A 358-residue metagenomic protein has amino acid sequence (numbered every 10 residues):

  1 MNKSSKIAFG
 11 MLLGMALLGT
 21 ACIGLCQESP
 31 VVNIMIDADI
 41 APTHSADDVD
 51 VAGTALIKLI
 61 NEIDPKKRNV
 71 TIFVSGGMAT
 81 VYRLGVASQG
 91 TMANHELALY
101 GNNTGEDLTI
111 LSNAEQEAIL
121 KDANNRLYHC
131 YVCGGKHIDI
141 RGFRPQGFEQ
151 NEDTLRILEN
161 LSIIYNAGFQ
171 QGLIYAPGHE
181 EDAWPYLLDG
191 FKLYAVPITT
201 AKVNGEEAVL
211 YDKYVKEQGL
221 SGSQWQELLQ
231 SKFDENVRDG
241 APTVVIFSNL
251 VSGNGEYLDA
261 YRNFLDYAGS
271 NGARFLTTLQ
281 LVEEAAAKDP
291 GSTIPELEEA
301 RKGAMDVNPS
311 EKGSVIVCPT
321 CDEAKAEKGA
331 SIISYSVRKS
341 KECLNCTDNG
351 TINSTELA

Functional and structural regions predicted by a protein language model:
M1-M11: Bacterial N-terminal signal peptides that target proteins for export
G10-T20: Bacterial N-terminal signal peptides
C26-L56: Boundary/entry segment of secreted carbohydrate-active catalytic domains
M35, G53, I57-F73: N-terminal catalytic cores of secreted or lumenal carbohydrate-active enzymes
P42-T43, D64-R156, I164, F169-P177 (+4 more regions): Metal-dependent polysaccharide deacetylase catalytic core of the NodB/CE4 family, i.e., the active-site-bearing domain
V51-K58, E115-A118, D122-R126, D153 (+4 more regions): Extracytoplasmic/secreted proteins, especially bacterial periplasmic and envelope-associated proteins
I63-K66, V70-T71, Y165, Q170-Q171 (+1 more regions): C-terminal domain-boundary segment and adjacent tail
A176-K202, E217-A241, N254: Surface-exposed substrate-engagement region within the catalytic domains of secreted or surface-exposed extracellular
